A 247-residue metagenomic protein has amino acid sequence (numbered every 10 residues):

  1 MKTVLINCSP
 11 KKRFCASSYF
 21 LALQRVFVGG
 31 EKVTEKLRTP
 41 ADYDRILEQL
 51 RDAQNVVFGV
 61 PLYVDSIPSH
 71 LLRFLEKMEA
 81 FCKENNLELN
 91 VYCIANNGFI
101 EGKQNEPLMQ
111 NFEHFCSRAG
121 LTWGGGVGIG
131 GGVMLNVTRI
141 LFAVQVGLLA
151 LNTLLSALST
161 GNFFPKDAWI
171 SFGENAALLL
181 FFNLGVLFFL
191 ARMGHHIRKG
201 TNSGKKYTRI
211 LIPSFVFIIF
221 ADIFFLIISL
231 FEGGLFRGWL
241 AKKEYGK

Functional and structural regions predicted by a protein language model:
M1-L87, S117-A119, S159-L184, R198-T208 (+1 more regions): N-terminal beta1-alpha1-beta2 submodule of the flavodoxin-like/Rossmannoid cofactor-binding fold
P10-R13, N97-K103, W123, N152-P165: Short flexible/disordered coil segments
Q24-F27, K77, F112, N136-V137 (+1 more regions): Short, surface-exposed, charged/polar-biased interaction segments
L50-Q54, G102-P107, Q145-V146: Short, charged low-complexity intrinsically disordered segments located at boundaries of structured domains
N90-L141: Short, glycine-/small-residue-rich phosphate/pyrophosphate-handling segment
S117-A119, G124-G126, V133-N162, S171-F189: A contiguous pocket-lining binding segment that forms or flanks enzyme active sites
A191-K199: Membrane-water interface of transmembrane alpha-helices
